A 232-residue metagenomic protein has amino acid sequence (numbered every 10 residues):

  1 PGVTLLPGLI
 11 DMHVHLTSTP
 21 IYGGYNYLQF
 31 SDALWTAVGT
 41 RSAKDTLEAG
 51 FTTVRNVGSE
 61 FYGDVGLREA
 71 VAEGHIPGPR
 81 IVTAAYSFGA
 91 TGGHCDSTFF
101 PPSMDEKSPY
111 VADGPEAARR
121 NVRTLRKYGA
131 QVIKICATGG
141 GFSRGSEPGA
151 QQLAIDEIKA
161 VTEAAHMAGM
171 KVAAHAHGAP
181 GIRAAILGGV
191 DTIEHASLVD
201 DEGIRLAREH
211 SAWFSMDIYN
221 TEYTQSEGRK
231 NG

Functional and structural regions predicted by a protein language model:
P1-T4, V65-H75, P115-A130, V199-W213: Short amphipathic alpha-helices and their capping/turn segments at secondary-structure boundaries
G2, H13, G50, I81 (+6 more regions): Conserved, mostly hydrophobic/aromatic
V3-H75, T91-H94, P101, D156 (+1 more regions): Metal-associated gating/positioning segment near the N- to mid-region
G24-V38, T98-N121, K171-A173: Active-site mouth loops of central-metabolism enzymes
V38-D64, G78-S87, A130-S143, K171 (+3 more regions): Divalent metal-dependent hydrolysis catalytic cores, especially in the metallo-beta-lactamase
V71-P79, M167-G169: Short helix-capping segments at alpha-helix termini
T91, C136-G232: Active-site core of metal-dependent hydrolases
